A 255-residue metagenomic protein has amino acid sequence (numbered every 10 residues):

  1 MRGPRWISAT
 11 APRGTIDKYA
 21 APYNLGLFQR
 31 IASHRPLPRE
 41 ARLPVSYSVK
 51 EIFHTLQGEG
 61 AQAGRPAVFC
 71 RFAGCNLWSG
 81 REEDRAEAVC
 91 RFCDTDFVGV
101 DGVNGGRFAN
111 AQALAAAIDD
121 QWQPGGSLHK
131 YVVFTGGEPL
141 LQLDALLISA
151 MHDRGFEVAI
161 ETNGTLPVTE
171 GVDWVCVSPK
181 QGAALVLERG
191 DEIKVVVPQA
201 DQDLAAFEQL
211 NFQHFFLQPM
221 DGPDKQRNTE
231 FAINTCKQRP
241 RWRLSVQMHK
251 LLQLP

Functional and structural regions predicted by a protein language model:
R2-S8, P12, I16-G58, A205-P255: Auxiliary Fe-S-binding modules of radical SAM enzymes
Y23, Q29-R30, R35, R39-L43 (+4 more regions): Conserved Radical SAM active-site core
Q57-A67: S-adenosyl-L-methionine
G60-Q62, E83, N234: Generic marker of residues within folded, mature protein domains
S127-Y131, L140-P255: Conserved AdoMet/S-adenosylmethionine-binding subsite of the radical SAM
